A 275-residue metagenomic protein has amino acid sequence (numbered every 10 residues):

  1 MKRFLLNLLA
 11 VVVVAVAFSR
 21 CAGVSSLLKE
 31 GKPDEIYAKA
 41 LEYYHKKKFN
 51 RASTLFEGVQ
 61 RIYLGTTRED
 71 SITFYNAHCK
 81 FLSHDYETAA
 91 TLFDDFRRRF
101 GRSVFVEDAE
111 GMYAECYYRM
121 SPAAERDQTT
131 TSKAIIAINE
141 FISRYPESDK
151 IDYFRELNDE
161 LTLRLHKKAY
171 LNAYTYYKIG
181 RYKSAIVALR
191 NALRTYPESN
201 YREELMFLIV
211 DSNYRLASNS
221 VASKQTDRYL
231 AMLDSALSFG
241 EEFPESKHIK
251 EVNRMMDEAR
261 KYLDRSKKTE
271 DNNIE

Functional and structural regions predicted by a protein language model:
K2-L6, A17-E275: Acidic, polar-rich low-complexity tracts and alpha-helical solenoid repeat scaffolds
L6-V12: Sec-dependent N-terminal signal peptides
